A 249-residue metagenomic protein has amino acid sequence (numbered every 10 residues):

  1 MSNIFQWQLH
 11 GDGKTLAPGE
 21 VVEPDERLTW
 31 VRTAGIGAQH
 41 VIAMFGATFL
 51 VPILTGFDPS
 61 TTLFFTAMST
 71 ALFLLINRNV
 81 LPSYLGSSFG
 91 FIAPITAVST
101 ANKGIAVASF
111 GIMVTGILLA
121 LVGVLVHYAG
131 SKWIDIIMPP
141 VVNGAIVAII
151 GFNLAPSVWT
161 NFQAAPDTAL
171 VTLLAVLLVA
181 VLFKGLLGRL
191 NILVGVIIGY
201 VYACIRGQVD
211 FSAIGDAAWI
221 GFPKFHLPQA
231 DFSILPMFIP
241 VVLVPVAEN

Functional and structural regions predicted by a protein language model:
S2-P82, G90-N102: N-terminal signal-anchor module of multipass membrane proteins
G37-H40, M113, A164-A180, A230 (+1 more regions): Entry/N-cap segments of selected transmembrane alpha helices and their immediately preceding amphipathic helices
A38, M68, S88, V114-I117 (+1 more regions): Hydrophobic residues within alpha-helical transmembrane segments of multi-pass solute transporters/permease subunits
M44, G199, A203-N249: Membrane-embedded hairpin module used as a gating/binding unit in multi-pass transport and secretion proteins
F57-F64, N79-I92, W133-N143, G188-V194: Short, non-helical or kinked segments that cap or interrupt transmembrane helices
P59-T61, I105-A106, P140-N143, D167 (+1 more regions): Membrane-interfacial loop-to-helix junctions in multi-pass transporters
A71-S83, A180-K184, V242-P245: Transmembrane alpha-helix interface/packing and boundary motifs in multi-pass membrane proteins, characterized by
N102-I214: Membrane-embedded alpha-helical modules
